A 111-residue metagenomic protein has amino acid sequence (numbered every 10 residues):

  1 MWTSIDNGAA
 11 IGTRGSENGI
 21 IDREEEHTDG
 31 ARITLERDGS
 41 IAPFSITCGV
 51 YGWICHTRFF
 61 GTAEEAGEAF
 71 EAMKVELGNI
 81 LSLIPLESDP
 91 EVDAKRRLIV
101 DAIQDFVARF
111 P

Functional and structural regions predicted by a protein language model:
M1-H27, P111: Negatively charged, low-complexity tracts enriched in Asp/Glu with abundant Ser/Thr
D22-I33, S88-P111: A cross-kingdom feature marking charged/low-complexity
E26-H56, A72-V75: Short aromatic-glycine-(Arg/Gly/Cys) micro-motifs in beta-strand/loop hairpins
G61-N79: A short, charged, amphipathic alpha-helix used as a generic interaction element across diverse proteins
S82: Acidic, metal/cofactor-coordinating or nucleic-acid-engaging core segments within structured domains
